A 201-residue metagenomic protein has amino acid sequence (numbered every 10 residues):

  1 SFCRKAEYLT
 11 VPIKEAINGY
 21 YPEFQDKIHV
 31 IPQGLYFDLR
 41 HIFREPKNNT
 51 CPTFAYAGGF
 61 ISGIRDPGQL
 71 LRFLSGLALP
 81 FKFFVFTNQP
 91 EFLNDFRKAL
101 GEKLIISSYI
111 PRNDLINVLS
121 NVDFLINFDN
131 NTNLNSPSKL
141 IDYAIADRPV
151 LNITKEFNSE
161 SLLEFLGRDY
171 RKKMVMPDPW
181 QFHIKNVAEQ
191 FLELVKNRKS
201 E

Functional and structural regions predicted by a protein language model:
S1-Y8: Membrane-proximal helix-turn-helix segments that form the acceptor-binding/catalytic region of lipid-linked
R4, P111-V122, I145: Short acidic alpha-helix that forms the nucleotide-activated donor recognition element in Leloir-type transferases
E7, L119-L134: Acidic donor-binding loop of glycosyltransferase active sites
P12-E15, Q33-G34: Carbohydrate-associated surface elements
H29, G34-C51: Acidic anion/phosphate-binding donor-loop and adjacent secondary structure in glycosyltransferase catalytic cores
P46-I64, L71, V187: Conserved donor-binding/catalytic core segment of Leloir-type glycosyltransferases
C51, V85-T87, F92-I116: Nucleotide-activated donor-binding/catalytic signature segment of Leloir-type glycosyltransferases, i.e., the conserved
G167-E201: A charged, aromatic-enriched C-terminal amphipathic alpha-helix characteristic of glycosyltransferases across folds
